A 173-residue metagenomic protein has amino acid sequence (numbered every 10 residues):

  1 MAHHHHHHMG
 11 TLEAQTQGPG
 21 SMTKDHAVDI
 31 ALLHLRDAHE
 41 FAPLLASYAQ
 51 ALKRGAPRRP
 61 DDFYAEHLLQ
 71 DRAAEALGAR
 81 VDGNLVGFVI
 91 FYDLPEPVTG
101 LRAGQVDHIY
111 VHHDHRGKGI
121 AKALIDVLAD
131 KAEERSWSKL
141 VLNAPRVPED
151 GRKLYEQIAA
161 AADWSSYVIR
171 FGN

Functional and structural regions predicted by a protein language model:
A27-P43: A short beta-loop-alpha structural element at the N-terminal edge of CoA-dependent acyl/N-acetyltransferase catalytic
P43-P57, P97: Helix-loop element at the rim of GNAT/NAT acetyltransferase active sites that forms part of the acceptor-substrate
A56-A76: Active-site rim helix/loop that mediates acceptor-substrate recognition in acyltransferases
G78, N84-D93, Q105, Y110: Conserved beta-strand in the GNAT
L94-V106, R116, A162-D163: A conserved beta-turn-beta hairpin within the catalytic core of GNAT-like acetyltransferases that forms part
V111, G117-D130: Conserved acetyl-CoA-binding loop-helix of GNAT-fold acetyltransferases
K122, R146-S165, I169: Conserved active-site alpha-helix within GNAT-family acetyltransferase domains
A132-A144: Conserved GNAT acetyl-CoA-binding A-motif
